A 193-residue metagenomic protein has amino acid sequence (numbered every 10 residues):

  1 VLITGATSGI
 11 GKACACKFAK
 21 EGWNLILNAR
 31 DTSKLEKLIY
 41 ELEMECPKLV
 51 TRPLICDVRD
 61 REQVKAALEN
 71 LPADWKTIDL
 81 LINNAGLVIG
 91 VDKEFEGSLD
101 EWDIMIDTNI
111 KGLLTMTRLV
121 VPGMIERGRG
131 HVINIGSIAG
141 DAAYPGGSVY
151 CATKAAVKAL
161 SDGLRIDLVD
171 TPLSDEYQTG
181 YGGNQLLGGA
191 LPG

Functional and structural regions predicted by a protein language model:
T7-S8: Conserved glycine-rich cofactor-binding loop
E21-L38: Conserved glycine-rich Rossmann-like NAD(P)H-binding loop of the short-chain dehydrogenase/reductase
T32-S33, I55-A66, L99: The beta1-alpha1 cofactor-binding region of Rossmann-like NAD(H)/NADP(H)-dependent oxidoreductases
D92-E94, S98-D103: Substrate-binding pocket helix/loop in short-chain dehydrogenase/reductase
F95, Y144-S148: Active-site loop immediately N-terminal to the catalytic Tyr-X3-Lys motif of short-chain dehydrogenase/reductase
T117, T153: Active-site helix of classical SDR
S137: Residue(s) in the substrate-gating loop at a strand-loop-helix junction that position the organic substrate next
